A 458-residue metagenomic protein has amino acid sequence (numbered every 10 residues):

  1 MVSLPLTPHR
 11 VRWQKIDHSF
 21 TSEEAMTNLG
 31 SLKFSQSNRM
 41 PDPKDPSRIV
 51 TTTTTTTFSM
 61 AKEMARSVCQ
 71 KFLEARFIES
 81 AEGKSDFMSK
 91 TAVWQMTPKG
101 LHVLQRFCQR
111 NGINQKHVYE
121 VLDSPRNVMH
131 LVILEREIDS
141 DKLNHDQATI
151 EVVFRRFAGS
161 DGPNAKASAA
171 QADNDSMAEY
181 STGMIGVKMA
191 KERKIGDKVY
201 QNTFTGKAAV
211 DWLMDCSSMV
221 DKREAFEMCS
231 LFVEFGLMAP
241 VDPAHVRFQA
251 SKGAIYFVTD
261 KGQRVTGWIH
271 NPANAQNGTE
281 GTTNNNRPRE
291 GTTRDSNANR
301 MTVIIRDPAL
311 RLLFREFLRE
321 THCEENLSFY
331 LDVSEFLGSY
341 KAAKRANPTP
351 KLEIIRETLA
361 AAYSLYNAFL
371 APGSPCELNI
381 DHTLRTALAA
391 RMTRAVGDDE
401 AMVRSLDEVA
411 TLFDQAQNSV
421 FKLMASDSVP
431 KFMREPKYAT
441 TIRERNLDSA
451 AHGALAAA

Functional and structural regions predicted by a protein language model:
M1-A458: Intrinsically disordered, low-complexity segments enriched in serine/threonine/proline and acidic residues
